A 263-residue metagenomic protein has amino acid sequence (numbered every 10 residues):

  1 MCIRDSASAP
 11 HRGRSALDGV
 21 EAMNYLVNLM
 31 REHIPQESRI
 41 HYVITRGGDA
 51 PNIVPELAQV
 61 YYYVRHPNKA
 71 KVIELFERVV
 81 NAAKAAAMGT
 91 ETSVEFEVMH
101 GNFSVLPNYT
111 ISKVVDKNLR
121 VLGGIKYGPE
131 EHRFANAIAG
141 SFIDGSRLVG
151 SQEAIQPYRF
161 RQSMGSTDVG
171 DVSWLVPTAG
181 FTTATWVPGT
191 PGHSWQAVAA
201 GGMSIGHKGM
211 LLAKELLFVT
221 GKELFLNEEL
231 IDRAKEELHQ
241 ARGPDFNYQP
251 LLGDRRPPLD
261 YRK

Functional and structural regions predicted by a protein language model:
R4-P129, N136-G140: Midchain, well-structured core segments that form catalytic/ion-binding scaffolds
D18-E21, Y25, L29-H33, A70-N81 (+1 more regions): His/Asp/Glu-rich mid-to-C-terminal helical/loop segments that flank catalytic regions of hydrolases
A85, F96-E97, I205, L217 (+1 more regions): Short, intrinsically disordered/low-complexity patches at protein termini and at juxtamembrane boundaries
M88, R120, G124, W174-P177 (+2 more regions): Hydrophobic alpha-helix feature that most strongly marks membrane-spanning transmembrane helices and their immediate
N108, G128-P129, M203, N227 (+1 more regions): Helix N-terminus capping/helix-initiation residues
V115, V172, L217: Hydrophobic, well-ordered secondary-structure elements that form the walls of internal hydrophobic environments
H132-K214, D232-K263: Zn-dependent metallopeptidase/amidohydrolase metal-coordination segment
